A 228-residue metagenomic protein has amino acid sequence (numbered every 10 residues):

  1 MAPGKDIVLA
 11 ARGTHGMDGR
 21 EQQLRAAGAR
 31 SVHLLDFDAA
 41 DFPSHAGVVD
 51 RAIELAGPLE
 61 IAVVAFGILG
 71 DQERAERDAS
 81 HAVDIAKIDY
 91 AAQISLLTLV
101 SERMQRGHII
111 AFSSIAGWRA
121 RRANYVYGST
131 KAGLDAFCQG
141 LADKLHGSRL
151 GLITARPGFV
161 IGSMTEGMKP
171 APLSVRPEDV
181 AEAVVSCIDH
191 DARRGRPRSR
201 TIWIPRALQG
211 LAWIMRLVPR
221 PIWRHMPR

Functional and structural regions predicted by a protein language model:
G4-G19: Conserved glycine-rich Rossmann-like NAD(P)H-binding loop of the short-chain dehydrogenase/reductase
L24-P43: Rossmann-fold cofactor-recognition segment
L59-G67, A111, I153: Rossmann-fold scaffold of SDR-type NAD(P)-dependent oxidoreductases
G67-V83, A123: Conserved mid-core segment of classical short-chain dehydrogenase/reductases
L97, T130: Active-site helix of classical SDR
S114: Residue(s) in the substrate-gating loop at a strand-loop-helix junction that position the organic substrate next
T154-A155, K169-W213: C-terminal helical subdomain
